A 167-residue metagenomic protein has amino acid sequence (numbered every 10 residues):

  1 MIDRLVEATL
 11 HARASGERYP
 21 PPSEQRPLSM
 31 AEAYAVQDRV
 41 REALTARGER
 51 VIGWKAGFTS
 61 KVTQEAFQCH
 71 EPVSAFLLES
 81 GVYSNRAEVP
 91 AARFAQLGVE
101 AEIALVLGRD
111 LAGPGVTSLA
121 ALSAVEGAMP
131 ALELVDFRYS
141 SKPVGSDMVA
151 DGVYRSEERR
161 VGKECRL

Functional and structural regions predicted by a protein language model:
M1-R166: Catalytic-core "active-site belt" of small-molecule-metabolizing enzymes, emphasizing His/Asp/Glu-rich regions
